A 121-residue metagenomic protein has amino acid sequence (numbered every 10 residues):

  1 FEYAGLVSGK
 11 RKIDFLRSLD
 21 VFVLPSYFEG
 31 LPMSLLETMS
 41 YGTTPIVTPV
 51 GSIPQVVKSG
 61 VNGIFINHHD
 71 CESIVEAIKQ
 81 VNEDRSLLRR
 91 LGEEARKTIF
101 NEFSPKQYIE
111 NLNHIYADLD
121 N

Functional and structural regions predicted by a protein language model:
F1-V7: Nucleotide-activated donor-binding/catalytic signature segment of Leloir-type glycosyltransferases, i.e., the conserved
I13, P32, L36-S40, P54-Q55 (+1 more regions): Short alpha-helical segment that forms part of, or immediately flanks, the ligand-binding pocket in carbohydrate-active
D20, G42: A short alpha->beta transition loop at the rim of the catalytic pocket in nucleotide-sugar-dependent
Y27: Aromatic "clamp/platform" in nucleotide-sugar-dependent glycosyltransferases that forms part of the donor/acceptor
T44-V47: Short hydrophobic beta-strand element within catalytic cores of glycosyltransferases and related nucleotide-activated
S59-G60, I64-C71, Q80-R85: Conserved acidic donor-binding segment of nucleotide-sugar-dependent glycosyltransferases
S73, Q80, L87-N101, Y108-H114: A short, well-ordered alpha-helix in the C-terminal region of glycosyltransferases
